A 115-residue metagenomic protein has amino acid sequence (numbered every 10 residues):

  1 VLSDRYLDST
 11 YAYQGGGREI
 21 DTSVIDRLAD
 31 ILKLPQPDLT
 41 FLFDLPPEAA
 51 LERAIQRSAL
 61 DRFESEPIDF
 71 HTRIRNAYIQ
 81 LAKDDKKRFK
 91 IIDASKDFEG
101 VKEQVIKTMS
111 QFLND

Functional and structural regions predicted by a protein language model:
V1-A59: ATP-dependent NMP and nucleoside kinases share a basic, alpha-helical "lid"
E48-D115: NTP-dependent small-molecule kinase module
